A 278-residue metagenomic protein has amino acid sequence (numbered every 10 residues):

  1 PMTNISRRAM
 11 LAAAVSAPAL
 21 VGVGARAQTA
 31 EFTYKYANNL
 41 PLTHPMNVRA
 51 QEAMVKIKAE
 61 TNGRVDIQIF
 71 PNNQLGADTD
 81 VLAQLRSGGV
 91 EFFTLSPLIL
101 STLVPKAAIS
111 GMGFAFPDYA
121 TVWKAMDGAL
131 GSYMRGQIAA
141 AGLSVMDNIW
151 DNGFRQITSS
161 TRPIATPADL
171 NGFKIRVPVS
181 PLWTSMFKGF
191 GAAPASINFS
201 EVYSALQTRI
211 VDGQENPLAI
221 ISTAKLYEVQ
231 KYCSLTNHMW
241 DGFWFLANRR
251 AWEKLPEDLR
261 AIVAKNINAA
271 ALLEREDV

Functional and structural regions predicted by a protein language model:
T3-I5, A9-P18, V23-T121, A129-V278: N-terminal secretory/targeting leader peptides
